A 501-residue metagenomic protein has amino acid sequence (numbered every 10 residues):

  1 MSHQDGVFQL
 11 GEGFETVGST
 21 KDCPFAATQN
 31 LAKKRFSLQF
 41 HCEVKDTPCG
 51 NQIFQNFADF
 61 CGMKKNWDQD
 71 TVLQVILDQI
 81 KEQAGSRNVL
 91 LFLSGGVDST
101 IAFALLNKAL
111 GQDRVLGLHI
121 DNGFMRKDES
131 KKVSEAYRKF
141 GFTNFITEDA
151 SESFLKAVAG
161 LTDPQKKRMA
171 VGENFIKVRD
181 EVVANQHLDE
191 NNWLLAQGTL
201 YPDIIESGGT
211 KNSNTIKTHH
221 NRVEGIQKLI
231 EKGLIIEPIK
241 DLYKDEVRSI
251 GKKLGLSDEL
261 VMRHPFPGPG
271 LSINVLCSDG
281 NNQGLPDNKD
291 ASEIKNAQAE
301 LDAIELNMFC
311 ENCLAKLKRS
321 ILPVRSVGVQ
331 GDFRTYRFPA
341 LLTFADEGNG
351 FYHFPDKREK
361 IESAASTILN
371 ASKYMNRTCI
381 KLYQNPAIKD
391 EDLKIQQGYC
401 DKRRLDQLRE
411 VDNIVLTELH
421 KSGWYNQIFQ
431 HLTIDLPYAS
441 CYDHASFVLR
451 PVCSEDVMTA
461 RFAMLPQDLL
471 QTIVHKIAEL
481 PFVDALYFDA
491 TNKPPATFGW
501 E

Functional and structural regions predicted by a protein language model:
M1-E43, P48: Pocket-forming structural segment of enzyme catalytic cores
D5, Q52, E246: Active-site phosphate/pyrophosphate-handling residues
F14, G50-Q52, K132, D279: Single-residue recognition of alpha-helix boundary sites
K21, C42-E43, Q52, E347 (+1 more regions): Residue-level signature for short turns and capping positions that connect secondary-structure elements
L31, D59-E501: ATP/NTP-dependent adenylation/nucleotidyl-transfer catalytic domains that generate, transfer, or process NMP-activated
F36, E43-T71: Glycine/serine-rich phosphate-binding loop and adjoining beta1-alpha1 elements at the start of nucleotide-handling
